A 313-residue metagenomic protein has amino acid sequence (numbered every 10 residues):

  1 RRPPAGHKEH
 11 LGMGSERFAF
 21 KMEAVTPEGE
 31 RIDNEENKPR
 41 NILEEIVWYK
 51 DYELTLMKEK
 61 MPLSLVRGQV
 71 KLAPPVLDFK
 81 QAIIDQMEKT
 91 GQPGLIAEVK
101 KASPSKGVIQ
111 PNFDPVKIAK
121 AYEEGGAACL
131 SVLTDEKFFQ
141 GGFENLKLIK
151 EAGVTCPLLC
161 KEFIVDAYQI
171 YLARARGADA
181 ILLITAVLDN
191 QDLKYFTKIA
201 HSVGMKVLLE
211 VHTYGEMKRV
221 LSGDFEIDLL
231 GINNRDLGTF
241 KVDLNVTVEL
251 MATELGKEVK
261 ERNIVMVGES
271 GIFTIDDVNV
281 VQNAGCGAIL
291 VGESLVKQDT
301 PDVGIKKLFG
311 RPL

Functional and structural regions predicted by a protein language model:
R1-Q110: An N-cap/entry alpha-helix motif that binds or orients negatively charged groups
H7, G14-A24, V246-T253, Q282 (+1 more regions): C-terminal helical cap(s) of enzyme catalytic domains, especially alpha/beta-barrels
R17, V165-G177, T213-E226, R262 (+2 more regions): Catalytic cores of alpha/beta
I32-D33, L43, I96-V116, C156-V165 (+3 more regions): Active-site mouth loops of central-metabolism enzymes
L77-T90, Q140-F163, K194-E210, L244-I264 (+1 more regions): Alpha-helix-loop-beta-strand connector modules within alpha/beta enzyme cores
V99-F113, I118-Q140, R219-K257: Glycine/Thr-rich beta-alpha phosphate-binding loop at enzyme active sites
G126-A127, A152-C156, A175-I181, H201-M205 (+3 more regions): Glycine-enriched alpha-helix->loop->beta-strand junction motifs that scaffold or abut catalytic
V132, L172-D192, G231-F240, A284-I305: Glycine-rich phosphate-binding active-site loops on the catalytic face of alpha/beta enzymes
